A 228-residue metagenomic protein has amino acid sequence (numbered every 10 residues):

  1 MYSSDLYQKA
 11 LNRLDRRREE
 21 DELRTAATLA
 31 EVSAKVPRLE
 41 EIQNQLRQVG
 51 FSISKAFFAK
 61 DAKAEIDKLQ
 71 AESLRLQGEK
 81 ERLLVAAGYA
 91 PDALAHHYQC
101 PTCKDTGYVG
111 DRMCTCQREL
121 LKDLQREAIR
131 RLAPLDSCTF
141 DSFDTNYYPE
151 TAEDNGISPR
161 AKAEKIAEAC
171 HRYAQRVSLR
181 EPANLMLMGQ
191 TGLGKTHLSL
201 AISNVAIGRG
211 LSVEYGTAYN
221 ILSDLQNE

Functional and structural regions predicted by a protein language model:
M1-R13, R17-Q43: Short, charge/polar-rich alpha-helical segments
E19-E22, K35-A56, L76-L83: Non-transmembrane amphipathic alpha-helical segments
I66-A87: Short amphipathic alpha-helical coiled-coil/interface segments
V85-T139: Interdomain "pre-motor" coupling segment immediately N-terminal to P-loop NTPase/helicase cores
P134-D136, F140-L185: Pre-Walker A (pre-P-loop) alpha-helix and adjacent loop at the N terminus of AAA/AAA+ ATPase modules, a conserved
A152-S158, E164-I166, I207-E228: Short glycine-rich substrate-engagement loop in P-loop NTPases that contacts/grips substrate
L179-L198: Walker A/P-loop nucleotide-binding motif
H197-G210: P-loop NTPase Walker A phosphate-binding motif
